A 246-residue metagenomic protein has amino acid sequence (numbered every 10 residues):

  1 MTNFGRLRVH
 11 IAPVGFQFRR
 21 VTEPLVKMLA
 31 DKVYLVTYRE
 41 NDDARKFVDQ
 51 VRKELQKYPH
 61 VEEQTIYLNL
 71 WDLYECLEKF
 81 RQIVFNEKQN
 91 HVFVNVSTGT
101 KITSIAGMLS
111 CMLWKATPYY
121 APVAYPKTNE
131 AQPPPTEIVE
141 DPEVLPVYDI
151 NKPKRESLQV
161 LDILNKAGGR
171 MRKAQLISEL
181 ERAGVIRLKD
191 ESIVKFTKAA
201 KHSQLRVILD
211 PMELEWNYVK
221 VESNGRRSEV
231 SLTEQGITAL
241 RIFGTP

Functional and structural regions predicted by a protein language model:
M1-H91, I105-P246: Long, low-complexity, Lys/Arg-enriched
N90-T98: Short N-terminal targeting/anchoring amphipathic segment
K101: Polyanion-engaging groove/track-forming segments
